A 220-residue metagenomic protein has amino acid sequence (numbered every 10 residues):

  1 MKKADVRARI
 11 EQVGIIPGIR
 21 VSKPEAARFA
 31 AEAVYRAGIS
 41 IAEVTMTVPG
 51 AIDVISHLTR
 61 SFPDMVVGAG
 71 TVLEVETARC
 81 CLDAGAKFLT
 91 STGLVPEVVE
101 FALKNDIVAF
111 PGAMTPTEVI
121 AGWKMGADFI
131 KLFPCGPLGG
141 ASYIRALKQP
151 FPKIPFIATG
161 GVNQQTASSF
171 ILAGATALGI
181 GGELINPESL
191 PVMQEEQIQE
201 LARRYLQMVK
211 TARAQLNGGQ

Functional and structural regions predicted by a protein language model:
M1-E76, C80-A84, K104, K153 (+3 more regions): Conserved N-terminal beta1-alpha1 strand-loop-helix module at the mouth
G18, E43, G68, T90 (+3 more regions): Conserved beta-strand positions in the central sheet of alpha/beta enzyme cores
R20-S22, V48, A69-V75, T90-V95 (+3 more regions): Glycine-rich beta-to-alpha transition loops that act as phosphate-gripper elements at the mouths of alpha/beta enzyme
G38, G85, G93, D106 (+5 more regions): Conserved functional loop/turn residues at catalytic and ligand-binding sites
A78, L82-G122: Hydrophobic, well-structured mid-protein blocks that either form specific transmembrane helices
F88, T92-V98, K131-G140, A175-E195: Glycine-rich phosphate-binding active-site loops on the catalytic face of alpha/beta enzymes
P116-I130, G140-L147, M193: Anionic-ligand binding region
